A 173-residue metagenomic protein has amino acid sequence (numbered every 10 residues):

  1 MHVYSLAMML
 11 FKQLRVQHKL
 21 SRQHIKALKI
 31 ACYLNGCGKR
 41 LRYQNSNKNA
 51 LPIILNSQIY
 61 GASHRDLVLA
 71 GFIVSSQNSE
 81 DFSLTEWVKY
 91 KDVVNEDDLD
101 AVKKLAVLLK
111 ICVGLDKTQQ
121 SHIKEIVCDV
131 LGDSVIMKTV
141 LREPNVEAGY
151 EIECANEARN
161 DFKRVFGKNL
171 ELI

Functional and structural regions predicted by a protein language model:
M1: Active-site-proximal helix-loop elements at catalytic-domain edges
Y4-C128: Divalent metal-dependent catalytic cores for phosphoryl transfer on phosphate-bearing substrates
H64, L172-I173: A generic structural motif
L115-L172: Low-complexity, glycine/alanine/valine/leucine- and proline-rich hydrophobic stretches
